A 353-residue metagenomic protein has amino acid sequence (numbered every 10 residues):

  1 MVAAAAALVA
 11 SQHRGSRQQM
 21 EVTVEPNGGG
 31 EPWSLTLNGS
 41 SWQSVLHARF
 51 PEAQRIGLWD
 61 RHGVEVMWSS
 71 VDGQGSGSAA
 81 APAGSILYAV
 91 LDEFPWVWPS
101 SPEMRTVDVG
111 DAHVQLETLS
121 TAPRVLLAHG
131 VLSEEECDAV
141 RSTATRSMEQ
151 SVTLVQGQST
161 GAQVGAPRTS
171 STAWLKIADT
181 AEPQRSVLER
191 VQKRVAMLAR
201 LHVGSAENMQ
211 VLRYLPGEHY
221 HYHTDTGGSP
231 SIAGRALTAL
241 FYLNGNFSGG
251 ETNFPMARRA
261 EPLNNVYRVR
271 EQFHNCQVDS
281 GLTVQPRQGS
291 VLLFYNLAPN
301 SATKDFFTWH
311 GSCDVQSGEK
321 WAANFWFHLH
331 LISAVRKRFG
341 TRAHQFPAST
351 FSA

Functional and structural regions predicted by a protein language model:
V2-A353: Fe(II)/2-oxoglutarate oxygenase catalytic core
